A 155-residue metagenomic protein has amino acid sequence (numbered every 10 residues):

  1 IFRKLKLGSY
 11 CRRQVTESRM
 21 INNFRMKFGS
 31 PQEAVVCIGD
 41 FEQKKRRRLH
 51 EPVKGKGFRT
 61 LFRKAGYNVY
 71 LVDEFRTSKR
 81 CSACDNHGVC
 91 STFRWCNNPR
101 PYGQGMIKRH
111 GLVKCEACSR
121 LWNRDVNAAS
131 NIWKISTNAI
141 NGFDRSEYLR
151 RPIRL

Functional and structural regions predicted by a protein language model:
I1-L155: Positively charged, helix-rich recognition surfaces that bind polyanionic ligands
